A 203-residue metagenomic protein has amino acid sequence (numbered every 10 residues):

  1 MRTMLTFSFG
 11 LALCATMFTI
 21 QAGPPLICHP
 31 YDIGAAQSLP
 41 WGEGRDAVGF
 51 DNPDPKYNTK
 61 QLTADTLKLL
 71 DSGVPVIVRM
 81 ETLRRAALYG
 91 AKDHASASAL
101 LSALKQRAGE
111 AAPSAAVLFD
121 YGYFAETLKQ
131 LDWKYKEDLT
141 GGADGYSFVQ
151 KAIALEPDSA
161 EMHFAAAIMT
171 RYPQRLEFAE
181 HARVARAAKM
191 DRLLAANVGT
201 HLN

Functional and structural regions predicted by a protein language model:
M1-T3: N-terminal secretory signal peptides that target proteins for export/translocation
T6-T16: Bacterial N-terminal signal peptides
I20-R84: N-terminal leader/linker segments that initiate helical-solenoid repeat arrays
W41-G44, A64, K68-Y89, E110-K134 (+2 more regions): Amphipathic alpha-helical repeat scaffolds of TPR domains
D51-N58, K92-S96, G141: Non-membrane alpha-helical secondary structure
D65-T66, H94-A108, Y135-L155, L176-A188: Alpha-helical repeat scaffolds
